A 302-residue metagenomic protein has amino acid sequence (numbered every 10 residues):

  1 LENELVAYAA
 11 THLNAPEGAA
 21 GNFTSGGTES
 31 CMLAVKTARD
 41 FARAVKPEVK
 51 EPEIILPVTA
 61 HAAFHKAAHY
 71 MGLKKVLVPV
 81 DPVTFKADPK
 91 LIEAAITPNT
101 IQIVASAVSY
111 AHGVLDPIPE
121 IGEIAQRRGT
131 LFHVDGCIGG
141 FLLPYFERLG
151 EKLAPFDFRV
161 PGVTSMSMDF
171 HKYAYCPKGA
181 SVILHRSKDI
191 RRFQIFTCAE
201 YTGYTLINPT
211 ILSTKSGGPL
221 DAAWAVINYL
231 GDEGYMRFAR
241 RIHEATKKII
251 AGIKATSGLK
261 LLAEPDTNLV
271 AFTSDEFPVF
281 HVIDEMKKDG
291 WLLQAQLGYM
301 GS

Functional and structural regions predicted by a protein language model:
L1-G27, T37, F41: Conserved N-terminal alpha-helix of the aminotransferase class I/II PLP-enzyme fold
A15-E17, F41-P52, L230-F238: Inter-helical turn/loop segments and adjacent helix faces that build the functional surface of alpha-helical bundle
N22-I207: Conserved PLP-enzyme active-site core in the AAT-like
F23, K260-P265, Q294-G298: Short beta-strand
A68, A125, I253-K254, M286: A generic structural signal for well-ordered alpha-helical segments
Y145-T267, F272-D275: Active-site C-terminal subdomain of aminotransferase-like
V282-D289: Short amphipathic alpha-helices in soluble, non-transmembrane regions that often serve as interface/regulatory elements
S302: PLP-dependent enzyme catalytic core of the Aspartate aminotransferase-like
